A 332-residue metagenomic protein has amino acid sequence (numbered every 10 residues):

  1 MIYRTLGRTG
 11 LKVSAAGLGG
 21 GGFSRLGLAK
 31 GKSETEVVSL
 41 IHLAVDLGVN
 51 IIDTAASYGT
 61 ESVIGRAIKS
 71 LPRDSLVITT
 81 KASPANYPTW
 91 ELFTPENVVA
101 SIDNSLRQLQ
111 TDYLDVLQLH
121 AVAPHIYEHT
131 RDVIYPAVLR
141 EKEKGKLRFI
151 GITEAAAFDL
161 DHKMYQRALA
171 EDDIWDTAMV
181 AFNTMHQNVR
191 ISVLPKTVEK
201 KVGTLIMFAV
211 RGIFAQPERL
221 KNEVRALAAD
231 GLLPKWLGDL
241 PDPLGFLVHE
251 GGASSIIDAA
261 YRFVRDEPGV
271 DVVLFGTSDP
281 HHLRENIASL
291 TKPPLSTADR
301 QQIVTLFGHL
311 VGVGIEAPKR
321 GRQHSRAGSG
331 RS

Functional and structural regions predicted by a protein language model:
M1-L76, A137: N-terminal binding-site loop/beta-alpha segment at the start of enzyme catalytic domains that lines or forms
Y3, V122-S332: Beta/alpha (TIM)-barrel catalytic core signal, keyed to glycine-rich beta->alpha loops juxtaposed to Asp/Glu that bind
L6, L18, A44, I52 (+9 more regions): Conserved, mostly hydrophobic/aromatic
G7-K12, G65-V77, L106-T111, P136-E143 (+2 more regions): Acidic (Asp/Glu)-rich catalytic clusters
G22-T35, A82-V99, V122-E128, A156-D159 (+1 more regions): Active-site mouth loops of central-metabolism enzymes
K30-A44, F93-L109, F158-L169, I256-Y261: Short, acidic/polar
D74-P88, L119, V180: A short, structured active-site edge motif that brings together acidic residues
N104-H125, H129: Active-site groove signature of glycoside hydrolases
